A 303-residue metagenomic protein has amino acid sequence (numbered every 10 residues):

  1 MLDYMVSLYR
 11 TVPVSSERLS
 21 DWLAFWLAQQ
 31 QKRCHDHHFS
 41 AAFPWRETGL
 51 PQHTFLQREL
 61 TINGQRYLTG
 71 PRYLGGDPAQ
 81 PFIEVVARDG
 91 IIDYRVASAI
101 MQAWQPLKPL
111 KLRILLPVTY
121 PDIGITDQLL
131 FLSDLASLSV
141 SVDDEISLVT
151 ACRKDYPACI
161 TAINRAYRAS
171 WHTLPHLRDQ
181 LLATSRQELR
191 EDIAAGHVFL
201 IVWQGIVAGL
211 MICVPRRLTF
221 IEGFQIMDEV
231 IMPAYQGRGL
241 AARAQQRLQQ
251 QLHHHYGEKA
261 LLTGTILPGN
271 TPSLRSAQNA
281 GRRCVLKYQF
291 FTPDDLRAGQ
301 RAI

Functional and structural regions predicted by a protein language model:
M1-H38, S141-T184: Short amphipathic alpha-helix that is part of the acyltransferase structural core
S7-W104, G209-E229: Conserved donor-binding loop and adjoining core beta-sheet/short helix segment in diverse acyl/aminoacyl transferases
R10, G70-P157: Acyl-donor-binding surface of acyltransferase catalytic domains
A87, I114-D122, L262-L274, T292: Conserved beta-strand-loop-alpha-helix junction that forms the acyl-donor binding cleft
R88, M232, Q236, L267: Residue-level recognition of the GNAT/N-acetyltransferase active site
I92-Q102, D228-I231, G237-H254, L274-N279: Conserved acetyl-CoA-binding loop-helix of GNAT-fold acetyltransferases
L130-S141, G281-R297: Conserved catalytic-core motifs of GNAT/GCN5-like acyltransferases
W171-P233: A conserved beta-strand-loop-helix scaffold within acyl/acetyltransferase catalytic domains
